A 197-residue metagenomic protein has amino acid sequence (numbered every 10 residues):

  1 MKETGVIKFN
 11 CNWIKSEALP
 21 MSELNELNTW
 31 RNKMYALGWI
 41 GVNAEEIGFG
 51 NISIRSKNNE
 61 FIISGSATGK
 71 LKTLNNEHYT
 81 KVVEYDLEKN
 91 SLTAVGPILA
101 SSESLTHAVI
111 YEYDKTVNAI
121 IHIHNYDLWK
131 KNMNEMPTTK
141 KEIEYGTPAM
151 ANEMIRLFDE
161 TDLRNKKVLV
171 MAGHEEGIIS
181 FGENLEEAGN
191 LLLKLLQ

Functional and structural regions predicted by a protein language model:
M1-Q197: Glycine-rich flexible loops
